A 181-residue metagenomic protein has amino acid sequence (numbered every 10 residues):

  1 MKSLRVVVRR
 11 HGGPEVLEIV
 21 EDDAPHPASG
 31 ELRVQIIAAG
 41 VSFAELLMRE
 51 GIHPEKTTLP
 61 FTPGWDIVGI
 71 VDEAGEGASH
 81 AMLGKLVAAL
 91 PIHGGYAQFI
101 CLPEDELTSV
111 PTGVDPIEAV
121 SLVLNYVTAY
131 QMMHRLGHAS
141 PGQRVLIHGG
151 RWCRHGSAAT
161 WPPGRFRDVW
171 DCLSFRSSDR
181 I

Functional and structural regions predicted by a protein language model:
M1-L4: Extreme N-terminal starter segment of soluble prokaryotic enzymes
V16, A81, I100-L102, D179-I181: Short loop/helix-cap segments at secondary-structure boundaries that form the rim of catalytic
E18, G30, W65, E104 (+1 more regions): Exposed loop/turn and edge beta-strand positions of beta-sandwich/beta-sheet ligand-binding modules
I19-A24, V68-I70, F99-C101, L107: Conserved hydrophobic/aromatic beta-strand scaffold that supports enzyme active sites
D23-V41, I52-G94: Glycine-rich beta-strand-centered segment in the early N-terminal region that forms part of a ligand/cofactor-binding
A44-E50: Cytochrome P450 core scaffold surrounding the K-helix E-X-X-R motif and the conserved "meander" helix-loop region
L47, T58, L86-G150: NAD(P)H dinucleotide-binding glycine-rich loop of Rossmann-like/cofactor-binding domains, especially the beta1-alpha1
M82, L122, Y126-I181: Mid-domain Rossmann-like dinucleotide-binding core that forms the NAD(H)/NADP(H) cofactor-binding site
